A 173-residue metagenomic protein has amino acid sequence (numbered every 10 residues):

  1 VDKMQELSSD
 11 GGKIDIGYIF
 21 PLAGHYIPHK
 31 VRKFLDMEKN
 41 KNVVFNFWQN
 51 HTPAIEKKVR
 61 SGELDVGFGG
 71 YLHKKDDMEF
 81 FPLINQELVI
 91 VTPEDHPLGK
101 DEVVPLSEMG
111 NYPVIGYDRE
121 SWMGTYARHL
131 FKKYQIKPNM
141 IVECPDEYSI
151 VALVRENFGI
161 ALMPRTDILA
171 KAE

Functional and structural regions predicted by a protein language model:
V1-S8: Alpha-helical linker/hinge and terminal dimerization helices associated with HTH transcriptional regulators
S8, K75-V114: Flexible hinge/capping segments at coil-to-helix
G11-K75, C144: Central regulatory/effector-binding core of bacterial HTH transcription factors
V31-N40, G124-K137: Ligand-binding cleft/hinge of the Venus flytrap
K41, V59-F68, L88, I136 (+1 more regions): Alpha-to-beta junction loops
E56-K57, F81, S107, V151-A152: Alpha-helical segments flanking ligand/cofactor-binding loops in enzyme cores
R60, G70-M78, Y126-H129, E147-E173: A ligand-binding cleft/hinge motif common to bilobed small-molecule-binding domains
L98-G99, P113-Y134, R165: Secondary-structure junction motif
